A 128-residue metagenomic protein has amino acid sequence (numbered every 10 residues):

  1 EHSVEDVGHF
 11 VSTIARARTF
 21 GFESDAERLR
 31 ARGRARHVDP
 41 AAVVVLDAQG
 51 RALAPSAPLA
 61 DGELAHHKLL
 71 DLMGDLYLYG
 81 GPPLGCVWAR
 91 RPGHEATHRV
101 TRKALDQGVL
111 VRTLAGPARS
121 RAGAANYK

Functional and structural regions predicted by a protein language model:
E1-K128: Short acidic-hydrophobic catalytic motif
